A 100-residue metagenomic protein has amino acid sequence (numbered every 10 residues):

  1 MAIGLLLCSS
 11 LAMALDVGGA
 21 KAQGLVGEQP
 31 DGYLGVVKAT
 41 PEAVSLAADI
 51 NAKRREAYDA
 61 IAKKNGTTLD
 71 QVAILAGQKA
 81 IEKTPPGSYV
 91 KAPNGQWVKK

Functional and structural regions predicted by a protein language model:
G4-L11: N-terminal signal peptide c-region/cleavage motif recognized by signal peptidases
A14-K100: Anionic, Ser/Thr-rich low-complexity intrinsically disordered regions
